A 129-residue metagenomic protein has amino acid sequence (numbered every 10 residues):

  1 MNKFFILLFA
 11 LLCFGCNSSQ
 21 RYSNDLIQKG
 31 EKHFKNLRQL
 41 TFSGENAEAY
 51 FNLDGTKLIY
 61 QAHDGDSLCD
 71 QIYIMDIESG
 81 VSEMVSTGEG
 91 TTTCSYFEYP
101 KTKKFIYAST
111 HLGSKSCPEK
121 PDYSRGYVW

Functional and structural regions predicted by a protein language model:
F4-C13: Sec-dependent N-terminal signal peptides
Q20-K35: Blade/loop signatures of beta-propeller domains
F42-E45, Q61-Q71, T87-T92, A108-W129: A flexible loop/linker signature enriched in serine peptidases of the S9 family
L53-D54, Y99-K101: Residue-level detector of Asp-centered blade-edge/turn motifs that repeat once per structural unit in beta-propeller
G55-I59, F105-I106: Hydrophobic beta-strand positions that form the internal "hydrophobic ladder" of WD40/Gbeta-like beta-propeller blades
D76-G80: Short loop/turn segments that connect beta-strands within beta-propeller blades
